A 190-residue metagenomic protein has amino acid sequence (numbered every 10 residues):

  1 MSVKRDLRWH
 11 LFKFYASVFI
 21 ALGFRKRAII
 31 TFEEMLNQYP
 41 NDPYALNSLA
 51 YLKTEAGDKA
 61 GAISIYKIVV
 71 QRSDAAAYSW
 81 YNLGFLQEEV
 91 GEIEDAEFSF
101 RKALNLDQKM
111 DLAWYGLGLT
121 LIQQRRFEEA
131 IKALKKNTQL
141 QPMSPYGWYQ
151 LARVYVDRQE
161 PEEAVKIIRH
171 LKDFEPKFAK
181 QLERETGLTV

Functional and structural regions predicted by a protein language model:
M1-W9, Y15, D157-V190: Terminal, low-structured helical/coil segments at or just beyond the last alpha-helical repeat
R8-H10, P43-Y44, A77-Y78, D111-L112 (+2 more regions): Helix-start (N-cap) detector for alpha-helical repeat units in TPR-like alpha-solenoids, especially tetratricopeptide
R8-Y44, S48-E55: Alpha-helical segment of the N-proximal tetratricopeptide repeat
F14, S48, N82, G116 (+2 more regions): Canonical tetratricopeptide repeat
V18, L52, L86, T120 (+2 more regions): TPR/TPR-like alpha-solenoid repeats
A21-E34, E55-I68, A75, E89-K102 (+3 more regions): Structural signature of tandem alpha-helical TPR/SEL1-like repeats, specifically the intra-repeat loop/turn
